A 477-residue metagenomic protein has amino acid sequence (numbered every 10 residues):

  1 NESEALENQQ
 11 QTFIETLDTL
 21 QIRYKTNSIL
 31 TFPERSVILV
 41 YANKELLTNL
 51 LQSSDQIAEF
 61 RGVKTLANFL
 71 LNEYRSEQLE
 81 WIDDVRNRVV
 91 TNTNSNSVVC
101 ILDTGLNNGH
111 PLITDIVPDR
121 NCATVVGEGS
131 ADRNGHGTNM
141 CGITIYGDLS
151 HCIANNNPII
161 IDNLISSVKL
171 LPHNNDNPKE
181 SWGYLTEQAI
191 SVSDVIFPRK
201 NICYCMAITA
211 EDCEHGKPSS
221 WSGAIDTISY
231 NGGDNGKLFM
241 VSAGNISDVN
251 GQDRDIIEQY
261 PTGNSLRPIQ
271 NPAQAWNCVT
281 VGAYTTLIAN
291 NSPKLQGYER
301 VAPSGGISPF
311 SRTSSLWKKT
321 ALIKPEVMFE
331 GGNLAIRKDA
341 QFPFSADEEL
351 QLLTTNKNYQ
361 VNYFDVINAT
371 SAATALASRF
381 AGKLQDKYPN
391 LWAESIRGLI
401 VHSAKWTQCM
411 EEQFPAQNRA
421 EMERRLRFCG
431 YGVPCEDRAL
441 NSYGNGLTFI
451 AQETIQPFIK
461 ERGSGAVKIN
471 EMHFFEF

Functional and structural regions predicted by a protein language model:
N1-Q9: Short, surface-exposed ligand-recognition loops at beta-strand->loop->(often short) alpha-helix junctions that present
Q11-R88: Autoinhibitory propeptides
E45, L171-A275, V361-N368, A372-T374: Substrate-binding/access-modulating region of protease and related hydrolase catalytic domains
L46, E59-C100, T124-D132, T262-S265 (+2 more regions): N-terminal domain-start motif of subtilase-like serine proteases
R88-N121, G127-S181, I202, G216 (+5 more regions): Subtilisin-like serine protease catalytic core
T104-T124, Y284-R300, G306-T374: Catalytic-core environment of secreted peptidases
A373-K387: Short, small-residue alpha-helix embedded
A420-F477: Secreted peptidase-domain scaffold signal
